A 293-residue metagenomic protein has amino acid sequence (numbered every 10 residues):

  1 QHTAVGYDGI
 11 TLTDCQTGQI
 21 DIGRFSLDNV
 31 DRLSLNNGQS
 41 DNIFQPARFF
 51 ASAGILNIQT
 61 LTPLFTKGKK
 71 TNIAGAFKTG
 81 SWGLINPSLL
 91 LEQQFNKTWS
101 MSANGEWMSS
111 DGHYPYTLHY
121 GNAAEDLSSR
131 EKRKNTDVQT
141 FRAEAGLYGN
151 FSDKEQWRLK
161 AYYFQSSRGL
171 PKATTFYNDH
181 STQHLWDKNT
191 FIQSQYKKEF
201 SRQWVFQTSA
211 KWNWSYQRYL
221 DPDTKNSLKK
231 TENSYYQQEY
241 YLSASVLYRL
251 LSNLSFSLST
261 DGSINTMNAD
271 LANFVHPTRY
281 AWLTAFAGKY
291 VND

Functional and structural regions predicted by a protein language model:
Q1-S40: Periplasmic plug
T3, K67-I73, K78, I85 (+7 more regions): Outer-envelope beta-barrel architecture signal
L27-A74: A beta-strand signature from Gram-negative outer-membrane beta-barrel systems, especially the internal plug domain
F50-S52, K78, G83-P87, D137-F141 (+3 more regions): Residues that define the transmembrane beta-barrel architecture of outer-membrane proteins
F77-G83, W107-D111, Y163-S167, W212-Y216 (+3 more regions): Transmembrane beta-strands of outer-membrane beta-barrel pores
L89-Q93, A143-G149, I192-K198, L242-L250 (+1 more regions): Residues on the lipid-exposed face of transmembrane beta-strands in outer-membrane beta-barrel proteins
S110-Y114, R130-R142, Y148-F206, W212-Q238: Flexible loop and strand-edge segments within Gram-negative outer membrane beta-barrel domains
S255-D293: Signature of Gram-negative outer-membrane beta-barrel scaffolds
